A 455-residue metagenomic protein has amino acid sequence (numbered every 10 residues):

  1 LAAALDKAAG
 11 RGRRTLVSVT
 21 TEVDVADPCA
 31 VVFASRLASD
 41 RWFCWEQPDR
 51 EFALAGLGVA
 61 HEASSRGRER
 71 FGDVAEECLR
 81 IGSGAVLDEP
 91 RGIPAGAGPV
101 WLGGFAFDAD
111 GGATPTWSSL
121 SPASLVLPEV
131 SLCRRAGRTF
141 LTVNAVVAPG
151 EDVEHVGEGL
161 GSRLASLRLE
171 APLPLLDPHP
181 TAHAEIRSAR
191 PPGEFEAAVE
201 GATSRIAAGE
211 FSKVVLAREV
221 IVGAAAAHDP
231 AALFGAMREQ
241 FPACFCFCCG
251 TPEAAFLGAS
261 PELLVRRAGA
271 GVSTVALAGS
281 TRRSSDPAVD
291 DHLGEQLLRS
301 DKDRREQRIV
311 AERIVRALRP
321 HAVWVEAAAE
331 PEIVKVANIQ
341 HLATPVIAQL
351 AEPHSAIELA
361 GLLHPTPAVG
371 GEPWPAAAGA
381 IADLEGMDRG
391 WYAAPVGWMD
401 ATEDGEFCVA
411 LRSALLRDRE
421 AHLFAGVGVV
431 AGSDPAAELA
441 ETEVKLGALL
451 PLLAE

Functional and structural regions predicted by a protein language model:
L1-A2, D6, G10-R13, R134-E170 (+4 more regions): Cytosolic ligand/metal-binding cores
L1-R68: An N-terminal JmjN-like helical accessory module and its immediate linker preceding a catalytic domain
T21, E185-P192, G223-A227, R283 (+5 more regions): Hydrophobic alpha-helical scaffolding
C78-E219, D301, H321-V323, P451-A454: Non-catalytic accessory segments adjacent to catalytic cores
G103, L132, G209, V265 (+4 more regions): A residue-level signal for conserved active-site and pocket-lining positions in enzyme catalytic cores
V130-C133, C246-C248, F256-L257, L263-L264 (+2 more regions): Short beta-strand scaffold segments in enzyme catalytic cores
P174-L263, Q307-V310, I314, H321 (+1 more regions): Active-site pocket-lining segments that scaffold enzyme catalytic pockets across diverse folds
P345-E455: Conserved hydrophobic core element of enzyme catalytic domains
